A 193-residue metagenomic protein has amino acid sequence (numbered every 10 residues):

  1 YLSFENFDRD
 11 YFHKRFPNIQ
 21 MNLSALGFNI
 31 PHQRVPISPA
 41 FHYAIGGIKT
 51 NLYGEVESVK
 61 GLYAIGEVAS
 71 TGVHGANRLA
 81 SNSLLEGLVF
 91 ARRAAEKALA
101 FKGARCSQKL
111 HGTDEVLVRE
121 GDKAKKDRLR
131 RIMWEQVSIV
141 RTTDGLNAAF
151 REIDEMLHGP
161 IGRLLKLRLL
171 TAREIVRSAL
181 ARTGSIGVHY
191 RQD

Functional and structural regions predicted by a protein language model:
Y1-P36, G87-L88, K97-G103: An anion/pyrophosphate-binding glycine-rich loop and adjacent beta-alpha core in soluble alpha-beta enzymes
D10-K14, F41-G46: Short, solvent-exposed polar/charged micro-motifs at secondary-structure junctions
N22-L26, I37-F41, L165-K166, G184: Short linear motifs at secondary-structure transitions and domain/linker junctions
R34-I37, N51-Y53: Generic recognition of flexible, low-complexity loop/linker segments
Y43-I45, K49-A64, V68-D193: Glycine- and aromatic-enriched mobile tails/lids
